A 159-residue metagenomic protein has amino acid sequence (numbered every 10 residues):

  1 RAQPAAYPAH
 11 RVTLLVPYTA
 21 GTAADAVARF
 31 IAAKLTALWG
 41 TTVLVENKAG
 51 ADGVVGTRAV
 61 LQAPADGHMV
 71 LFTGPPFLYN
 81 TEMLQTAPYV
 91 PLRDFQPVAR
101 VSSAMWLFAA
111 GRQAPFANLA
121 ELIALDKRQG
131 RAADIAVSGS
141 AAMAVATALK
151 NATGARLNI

Functional and structural regions predicted by a protein language model:
R1-A9: Short, low-complexity disordered leader/linker segments with a strong preference for bacterial N-terminal type II
H10-T19, V43-L44, M69-F72, R131-V137 (+1 more regions): Short, well-ordered beta-strand elements
L14-V27, A49-A51, A136-A141: Extracytoplasmic "Venus flytrap"
G21-G40, A142-N151: Short, polar/charged alpha-helical segment
G40-V55: Early extracytoplasmic/lumenal segment of secretory-pathway proteins
Q62-G67, E82-I159: Hinge/capping helix and adjacent helix->loop/strand transition within the periplasmic-binding protein
F72-F77, G139-A141: Beta->alpha turn/N-cap motifs
